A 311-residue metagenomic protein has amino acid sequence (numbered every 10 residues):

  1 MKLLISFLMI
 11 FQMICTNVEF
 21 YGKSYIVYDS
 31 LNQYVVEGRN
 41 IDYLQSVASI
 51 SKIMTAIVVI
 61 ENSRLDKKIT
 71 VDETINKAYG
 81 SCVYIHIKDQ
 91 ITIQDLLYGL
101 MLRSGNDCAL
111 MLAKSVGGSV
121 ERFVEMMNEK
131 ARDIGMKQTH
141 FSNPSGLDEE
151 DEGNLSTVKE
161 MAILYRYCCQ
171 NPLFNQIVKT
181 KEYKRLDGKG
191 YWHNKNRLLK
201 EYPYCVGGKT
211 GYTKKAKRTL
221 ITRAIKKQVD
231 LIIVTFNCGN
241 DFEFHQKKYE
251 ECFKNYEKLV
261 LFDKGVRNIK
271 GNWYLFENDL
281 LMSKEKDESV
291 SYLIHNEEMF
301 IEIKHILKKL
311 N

Functional and structural regions predicted by a protein language model:
M1-K2, W192: A short, structural micro-pattern
L3-M13: Sec-dependent N-terminal signal peptides
I14-P172: Active-site-adjacent loops and short helices of periplasmic peptidoglycan-processing enzymes
E152-N311: Domain-terminus/edge residues, biased toward the C-terminal soluble/receptor-binding domains of extracytoplasmic
